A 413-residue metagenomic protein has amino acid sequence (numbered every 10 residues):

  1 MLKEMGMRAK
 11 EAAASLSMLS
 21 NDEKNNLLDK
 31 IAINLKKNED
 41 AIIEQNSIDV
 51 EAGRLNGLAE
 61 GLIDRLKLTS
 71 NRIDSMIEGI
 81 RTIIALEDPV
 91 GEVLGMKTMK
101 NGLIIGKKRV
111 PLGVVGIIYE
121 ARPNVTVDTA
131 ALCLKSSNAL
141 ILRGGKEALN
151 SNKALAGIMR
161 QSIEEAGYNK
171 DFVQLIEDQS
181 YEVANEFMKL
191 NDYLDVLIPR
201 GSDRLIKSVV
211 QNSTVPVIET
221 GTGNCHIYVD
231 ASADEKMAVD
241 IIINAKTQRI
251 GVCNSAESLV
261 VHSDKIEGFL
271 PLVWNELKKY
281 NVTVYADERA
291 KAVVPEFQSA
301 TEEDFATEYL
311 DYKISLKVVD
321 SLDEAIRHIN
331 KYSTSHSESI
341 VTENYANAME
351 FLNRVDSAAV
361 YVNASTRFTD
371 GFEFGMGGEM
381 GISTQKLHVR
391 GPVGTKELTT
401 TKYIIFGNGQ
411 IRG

Functional and structural regions predicted by a protein language model:
M1-I105: N-terminal Rossmann-like NAD(P)+-binding subdomain of aldehyde/semialdehyde dehydrogenases
R8, A121-N124, D128-S136, I158 (+3 more regions): ALDH superfamily catalytic-core signature
A12-L19, N34-N38, Q45, D49 (+14 more regions): Change "in soluble alpha/beta enzymes" to "in soluble alpha/beta proteins
S17-M18, A231, V318, V341: A structural signal for short, well-ordered beta-strand elements
N21-E23, V90, A166-V173, R249-S255 (+4 more regions): Flexible, glycine/charged-enriched surface loops at secondary-structure junctions
A85, L94-S232: Rossmann-like NAD(P) dinucleotide-binding subdomain of oxidoreductase/dehydrogenase enzymes
T301-G413: Conserved C-terminal structural/oligomerization subdomain of aldehyde/semialdehyde dehydrogenase
